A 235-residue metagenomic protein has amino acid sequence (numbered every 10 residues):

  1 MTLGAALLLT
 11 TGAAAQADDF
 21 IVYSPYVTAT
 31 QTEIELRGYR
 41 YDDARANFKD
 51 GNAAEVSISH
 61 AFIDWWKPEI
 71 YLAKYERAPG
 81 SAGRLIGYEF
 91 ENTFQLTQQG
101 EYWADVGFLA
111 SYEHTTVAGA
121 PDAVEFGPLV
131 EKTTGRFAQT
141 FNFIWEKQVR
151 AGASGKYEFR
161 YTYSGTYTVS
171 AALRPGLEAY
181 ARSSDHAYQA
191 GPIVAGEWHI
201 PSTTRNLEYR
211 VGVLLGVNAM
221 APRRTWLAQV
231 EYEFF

Functional and structural regions predicted by a protein language model:
T2-T10: Bacterial N-terminal signal peptides
A15-F235: Transmembrane beta-barrel domains of Gram-negative outer membranes and organellar outer membranes
